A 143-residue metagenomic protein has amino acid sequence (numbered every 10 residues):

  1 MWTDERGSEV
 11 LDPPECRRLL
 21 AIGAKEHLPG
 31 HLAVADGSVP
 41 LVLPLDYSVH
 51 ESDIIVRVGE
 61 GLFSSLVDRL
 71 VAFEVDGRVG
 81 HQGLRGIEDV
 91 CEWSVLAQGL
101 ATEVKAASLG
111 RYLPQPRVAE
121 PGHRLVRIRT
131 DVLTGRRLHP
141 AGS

Functional and structural regions predicted by a protein language model:
M1-G23: Extreme N-terminal tail/first-helix region
W2-E9, A107, R127-R129, L133-S143: Short, charged, intrinsically disordered terminal tails
A21-G30, D36-G37, V79-E92: Intrinsically disordered, low-complexity coil segments
E26-G59: Short beta-strand segments
V49-E51, K105, T134: A generic structural motif
I54, A101, L133: Short beta-strand segments in beta-sandwich/barrel cores
V56-V58, F73, G135: Short hydrophobic/aromatic-rich beta-strand segments that constitute the beta-sheet cores of beta-sandwich/beta-barrel
E60-R124, T130: Short, structured beta-strand-loop surface elements
